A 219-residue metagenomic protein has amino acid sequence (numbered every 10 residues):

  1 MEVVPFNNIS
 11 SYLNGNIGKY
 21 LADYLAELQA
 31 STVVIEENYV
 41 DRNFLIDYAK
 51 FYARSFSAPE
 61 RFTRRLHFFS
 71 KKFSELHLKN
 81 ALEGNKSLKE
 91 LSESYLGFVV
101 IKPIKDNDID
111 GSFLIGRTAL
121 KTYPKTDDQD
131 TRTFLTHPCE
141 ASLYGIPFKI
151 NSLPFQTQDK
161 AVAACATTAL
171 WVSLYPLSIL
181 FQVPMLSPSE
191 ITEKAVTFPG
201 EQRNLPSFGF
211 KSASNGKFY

Functional and structural regions predicted by a protein language model:
M1-A119, P124: Long, charge-dense tracts
L114-S142: An acidic intrinsically disordered interaction segment
T131-Q202: Active-site nucleophile-adjacent alpha helix/oxyanion-hole segment immediately C-terminal to the catalytic cysteine
N204-Y219: Active-site-proximal segments of catalytic enzyme domains that coordinate small-molecule cofactors or metal ions
